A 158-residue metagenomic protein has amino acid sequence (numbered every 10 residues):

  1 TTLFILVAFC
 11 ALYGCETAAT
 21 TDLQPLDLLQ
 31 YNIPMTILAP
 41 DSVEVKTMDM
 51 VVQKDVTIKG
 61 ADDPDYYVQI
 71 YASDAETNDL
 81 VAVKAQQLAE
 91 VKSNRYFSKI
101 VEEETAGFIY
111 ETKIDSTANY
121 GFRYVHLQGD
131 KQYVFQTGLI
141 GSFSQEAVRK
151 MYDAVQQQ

Functional and structural regions predicted by a protein language model:
T1-I5: Sec-dependent signal peptide recognition, specifically the positively charged N-region followed immediately by
C10-G14: C-terminal motif of bacterial Sec signal peptides marking the signal peptidase cleavage site
E16-A19: Bacterial signal peptide processing site
T21-D27, Q53-D55, E102-E111: Short, hydrophobic/aromatic-rich segments at coil-to-beta transitions
Q24-T36: Short aromatic-glycine motifs in intrinsically disordered, low-complexity regions
T36-A82: Secretory pathway targeting signatures of secreted, lumenal, and periplasmic proteins
V43, F135-Q158: Surface-exposed amphipathic alpha-helical segments
A85-V134, G138: Signature of long, low-cysteine stretches enriched in small and polar/charged residues
